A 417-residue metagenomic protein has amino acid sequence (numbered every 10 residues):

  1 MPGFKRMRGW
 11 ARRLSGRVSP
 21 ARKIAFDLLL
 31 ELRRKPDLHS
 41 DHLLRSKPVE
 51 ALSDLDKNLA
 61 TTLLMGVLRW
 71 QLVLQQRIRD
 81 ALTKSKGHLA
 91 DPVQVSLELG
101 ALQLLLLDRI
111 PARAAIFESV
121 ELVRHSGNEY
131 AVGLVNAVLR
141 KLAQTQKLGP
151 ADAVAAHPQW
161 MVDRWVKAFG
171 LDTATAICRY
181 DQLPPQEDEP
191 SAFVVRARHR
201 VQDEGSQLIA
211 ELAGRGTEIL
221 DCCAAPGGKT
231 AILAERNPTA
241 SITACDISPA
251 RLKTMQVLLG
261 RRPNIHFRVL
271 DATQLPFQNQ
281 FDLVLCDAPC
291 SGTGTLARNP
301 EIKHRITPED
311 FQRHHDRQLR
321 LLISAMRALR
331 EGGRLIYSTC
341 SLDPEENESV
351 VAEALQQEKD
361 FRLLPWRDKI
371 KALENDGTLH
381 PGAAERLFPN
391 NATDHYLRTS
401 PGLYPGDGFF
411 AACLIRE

Functional and structural regions predicted by a protein language model:
M1-E417: S-adenosylmethionine
